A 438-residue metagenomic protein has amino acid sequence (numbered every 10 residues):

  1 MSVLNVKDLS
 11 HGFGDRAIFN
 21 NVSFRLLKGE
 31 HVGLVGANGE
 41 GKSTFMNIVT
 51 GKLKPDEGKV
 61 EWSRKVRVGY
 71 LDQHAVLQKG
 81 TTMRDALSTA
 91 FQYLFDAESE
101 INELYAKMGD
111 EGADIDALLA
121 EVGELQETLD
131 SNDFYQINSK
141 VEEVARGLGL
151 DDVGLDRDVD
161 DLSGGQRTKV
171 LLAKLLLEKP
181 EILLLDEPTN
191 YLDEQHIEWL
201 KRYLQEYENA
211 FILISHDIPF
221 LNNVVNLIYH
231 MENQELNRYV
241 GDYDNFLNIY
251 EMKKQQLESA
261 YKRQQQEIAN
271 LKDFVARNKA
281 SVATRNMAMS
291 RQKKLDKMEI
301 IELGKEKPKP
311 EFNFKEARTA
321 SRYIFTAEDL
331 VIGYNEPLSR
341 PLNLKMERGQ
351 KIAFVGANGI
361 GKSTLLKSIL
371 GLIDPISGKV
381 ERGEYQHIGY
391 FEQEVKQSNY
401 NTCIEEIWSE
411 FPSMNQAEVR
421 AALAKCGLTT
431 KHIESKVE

Functional and structural regions predicted by a protein language model:
M1-S259, P308, F314-E438: ABC ATP-binding cassette signature C-motif
I249-G304: Intracellular alpha-helical coupling/juxtamembrane segments of multi-pass membrane proteins
